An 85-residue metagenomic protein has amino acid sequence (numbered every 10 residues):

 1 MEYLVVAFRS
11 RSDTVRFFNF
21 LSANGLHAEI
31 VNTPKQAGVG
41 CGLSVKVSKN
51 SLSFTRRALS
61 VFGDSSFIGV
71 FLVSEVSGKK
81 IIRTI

Functional and structural regions predicted by a protein language model:
M1-E2, I85: Absolute protein N-terminus
E2-V5, R9-R11, F17-F18, S22 (+1 more regions): Amphipathic, hydrophobic secondary-structure cores in small proteins
S53-I85: C-terminal structural segments of small proteins and small subunits
